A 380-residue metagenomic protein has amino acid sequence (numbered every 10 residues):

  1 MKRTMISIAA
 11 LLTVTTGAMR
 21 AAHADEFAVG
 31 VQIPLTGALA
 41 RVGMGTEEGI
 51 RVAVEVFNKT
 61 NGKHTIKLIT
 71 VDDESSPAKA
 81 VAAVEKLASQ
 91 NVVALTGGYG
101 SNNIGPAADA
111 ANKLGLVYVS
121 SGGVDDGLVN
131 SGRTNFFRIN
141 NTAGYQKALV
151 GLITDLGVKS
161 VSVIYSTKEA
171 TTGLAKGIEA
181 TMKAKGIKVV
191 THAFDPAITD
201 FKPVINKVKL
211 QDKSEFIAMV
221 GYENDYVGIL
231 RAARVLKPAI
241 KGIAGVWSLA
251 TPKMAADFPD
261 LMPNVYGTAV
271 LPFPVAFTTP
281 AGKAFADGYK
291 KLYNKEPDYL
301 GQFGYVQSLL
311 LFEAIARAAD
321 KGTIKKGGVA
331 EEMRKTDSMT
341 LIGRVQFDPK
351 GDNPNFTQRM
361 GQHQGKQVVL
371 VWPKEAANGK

Functional and structural regions predicted by a protein language model:
V14-A22: C-terminal segment of classical bacterial N-terminal signal peptides
E26, V42-T46, V56-N130, D195-F201 (+1 more regions): Beta-alpha junction/loop-to-helix N-cap segments that form part of ligand/metal-binding clefts
G30-R51, V71-A78, Y99-N102, I164-T172 (+2 more regions): Extracytoplasmic "Venus flytrap"
V42-K59, K79, Y145-A148, E169-I187 (+2 more regions): Short, solvent-exposed amphipathic alpha-helices that sit in or adjacent to ligand/effector-binding or catalytic
A82, D126-G127, R133-L236, P274-A284: Extracellular/periplasmic Venus flytrap/periplasmic-binding protein
L87-Y99, V119-S121, S162-Y165, D212-E223 (+3 more regions): Periplasmic-binding protein-like
L230-Y305, A319, P373-N378: Extracellular/periplasmic periplasmic-binding protein-like sensory domains
K291-G301, F312-V368: Segments of small-molecule ligand-sensing domains
